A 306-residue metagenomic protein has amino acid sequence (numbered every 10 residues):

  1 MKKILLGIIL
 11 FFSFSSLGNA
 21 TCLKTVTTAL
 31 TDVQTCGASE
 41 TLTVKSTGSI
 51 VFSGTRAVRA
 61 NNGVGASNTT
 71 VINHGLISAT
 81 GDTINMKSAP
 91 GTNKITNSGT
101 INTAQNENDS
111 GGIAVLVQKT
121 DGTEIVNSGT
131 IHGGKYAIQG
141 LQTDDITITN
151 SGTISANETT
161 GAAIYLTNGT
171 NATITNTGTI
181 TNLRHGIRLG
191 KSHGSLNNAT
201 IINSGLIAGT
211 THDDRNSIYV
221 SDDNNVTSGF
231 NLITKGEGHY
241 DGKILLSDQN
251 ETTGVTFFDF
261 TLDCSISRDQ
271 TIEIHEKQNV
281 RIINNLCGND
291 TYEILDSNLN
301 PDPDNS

Functional and structural regions predicted by a protein language model:
I4-S13: Sec-dependent N-terminal signal peptides
F14-A20: Sec/Tat signal peptide C-region and signal peptidase I cleavage site
T21-T28, L42-G54, I72-G81, N93-G111 (+7 more regions): Beta-strand-rich solenoid/repeat architectures in extracellular/passenger domains of polysaccharide-targeting enzymes
T31-A38, T55-V64, G81-A89, Q105-K119 (+7 more regions): Glycine-rich beta-solenoid repeat tracts in large extracellular/virion proteins
I218-V220, N224-S306: Leucine-rich solenoid repeat scaffolds
